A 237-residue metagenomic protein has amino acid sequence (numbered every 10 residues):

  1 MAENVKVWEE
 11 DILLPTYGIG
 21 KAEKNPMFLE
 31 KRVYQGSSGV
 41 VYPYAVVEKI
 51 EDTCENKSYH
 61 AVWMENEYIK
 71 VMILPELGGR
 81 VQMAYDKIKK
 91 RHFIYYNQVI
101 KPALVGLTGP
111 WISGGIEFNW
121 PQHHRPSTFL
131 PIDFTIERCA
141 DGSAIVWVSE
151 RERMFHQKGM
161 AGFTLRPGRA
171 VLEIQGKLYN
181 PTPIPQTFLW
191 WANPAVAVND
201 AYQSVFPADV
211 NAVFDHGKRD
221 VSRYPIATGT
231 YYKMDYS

Functional and structural regions predicted by a protein language model:
M1, M27-N56, A61-E65, S113-V171: Extended, loop-rich substrate-binding clefts of extracytoplasmic carbohydrate-active enzymes
M1-W8, L13, K89-F118, E173 (+1 more regions): Polysaccharide-binding surfaces and accessory modules of carbohydrate-active proteins
A2, A22, A45, A61 (+12 more regions): A sequence-composition feature that detects small, non-aromatic residues
A2-V41, A61-P131: Acidic-aromatic substrate-binding/catalytic surfaces of carbohydrate-active enzymes
W8-P15, L74, Y96, T135-C139 (+3 more regions): A structural detector for beta-sheet-dominated domains
E10, T53, V62, N66 (+8 more regions): Aromatic-residue detector
K31-M83, D209-S237: N-terminal start-of-domain structural block
E51, E65, V71-K89, V148-V198: Acidic, contiguous internal or C-terminal segments within carbohydrate-active enzymes that form a structured patch used
